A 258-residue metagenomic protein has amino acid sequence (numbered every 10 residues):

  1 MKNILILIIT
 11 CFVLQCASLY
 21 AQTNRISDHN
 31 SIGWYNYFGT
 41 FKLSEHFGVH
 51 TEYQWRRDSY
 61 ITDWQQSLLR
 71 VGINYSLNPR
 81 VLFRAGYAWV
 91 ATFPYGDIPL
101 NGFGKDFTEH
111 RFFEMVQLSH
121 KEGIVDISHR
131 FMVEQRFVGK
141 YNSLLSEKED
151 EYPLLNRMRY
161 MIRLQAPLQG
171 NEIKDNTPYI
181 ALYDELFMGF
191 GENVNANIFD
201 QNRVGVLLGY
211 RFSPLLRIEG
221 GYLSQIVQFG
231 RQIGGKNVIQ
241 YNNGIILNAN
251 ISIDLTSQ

Functional and structural regions predicted by a protein language model:
T23-R25, W55-S59, P99-F103, L145-Y152 (+2 more regions): Extracellular loop and loop/strand-boundary signature of outer-membrane beta-barrel proteins
S31-G33, Q65-S67, T108-F112, Y152-Y160 (+2 more regions): Residues that define the transmembrane beta-barrel architecture of outer-membrane proteins
F41, Y75, Y87, L118-H120 (+3 more regions): Residue-level signature of outer-membrane beta-barrel architecture
E45-H46, R80, K121-S128, L168-P178 (+2 more regions): Short loop/turn motifs that connect adjacent beta-strands in outer-membrane beta-barrel proteins
V49-T51, F83-A85, V125-F131, M158 (+3 more regions): Transmembrane beta-strands of outer-membrane beta-barrel proteins
Y53-S59, Y87-F93, H120-E122, V133-F137 (+4 more regions): Transmembrane beta-strands of outer-membrane beta-barrel pores
V116, Y241-Q258: Outer-membrane beta-barrel "beta-signal"
M132-E219, Q225-Q228: Outer-membrane beta-barrel transmembrane domain signature
